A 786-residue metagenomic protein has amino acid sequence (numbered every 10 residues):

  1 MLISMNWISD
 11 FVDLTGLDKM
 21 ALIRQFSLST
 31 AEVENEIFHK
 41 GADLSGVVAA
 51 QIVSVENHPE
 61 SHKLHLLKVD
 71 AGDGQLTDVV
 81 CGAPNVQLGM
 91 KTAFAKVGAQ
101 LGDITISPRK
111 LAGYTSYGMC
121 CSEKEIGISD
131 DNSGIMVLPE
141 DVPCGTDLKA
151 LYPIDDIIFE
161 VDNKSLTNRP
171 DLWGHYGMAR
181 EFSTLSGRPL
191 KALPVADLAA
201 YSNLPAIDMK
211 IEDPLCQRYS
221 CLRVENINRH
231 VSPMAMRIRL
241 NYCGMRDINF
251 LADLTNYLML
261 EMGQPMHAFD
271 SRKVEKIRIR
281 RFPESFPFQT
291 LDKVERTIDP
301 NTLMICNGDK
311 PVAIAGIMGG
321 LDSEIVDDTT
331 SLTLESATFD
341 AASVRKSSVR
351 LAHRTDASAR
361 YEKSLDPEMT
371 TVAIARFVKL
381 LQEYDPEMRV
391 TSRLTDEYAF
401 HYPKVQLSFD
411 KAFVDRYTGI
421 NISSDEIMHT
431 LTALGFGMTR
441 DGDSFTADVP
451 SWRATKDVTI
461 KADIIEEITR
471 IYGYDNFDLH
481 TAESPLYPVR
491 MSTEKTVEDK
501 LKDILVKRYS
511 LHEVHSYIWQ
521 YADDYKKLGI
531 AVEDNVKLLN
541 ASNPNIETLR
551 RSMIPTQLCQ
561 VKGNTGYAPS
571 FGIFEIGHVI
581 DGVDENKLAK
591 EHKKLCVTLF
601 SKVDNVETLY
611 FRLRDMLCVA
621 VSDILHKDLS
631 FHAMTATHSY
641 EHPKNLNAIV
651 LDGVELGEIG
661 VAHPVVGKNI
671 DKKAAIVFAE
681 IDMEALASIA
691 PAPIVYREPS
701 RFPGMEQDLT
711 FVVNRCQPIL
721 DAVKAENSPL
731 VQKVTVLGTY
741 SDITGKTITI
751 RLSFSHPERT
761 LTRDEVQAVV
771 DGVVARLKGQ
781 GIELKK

Functional and structural regions predicted by a protein language model:
M1-A199, T333, R350, D356 (+4 more regions): Phosphate-backbone binding interfaces of nucleic-acid-interacting proteins
I3-I8, D156-S165, Q217-E225, D356-S364 (+8 more regions): Short, hydrophobic beta-strand segments
R24, H65, S186, K191-P287: Glycine/proline-enriched, intrinsically flexible loops and inter-domain linkers
A49-D78, T255-D322: Conserved mixed alpha/beta core segments that line enzyme active sites in large multi-domain catalysts
T115-E125, N132-V137, P153-I157, T302-Y402 (+2 more regions): Mobile "lid/hinge" segments at catalytic clefts and subdomain interfaces of large enzymes
S186-I211, D385-F413: Terminal amphipathic helices with adjacent charged low-complexity linkers/tails
L407-K411, D415-F574, Q707, S753-S755 (+2 more regions): Extended, well-folded interaction surfaces typified by the phenylalanyl-tRNA synthetase beta subunit core
A433-F436, T446, K590, D604-K786: A carboxyl-terminal module marker
